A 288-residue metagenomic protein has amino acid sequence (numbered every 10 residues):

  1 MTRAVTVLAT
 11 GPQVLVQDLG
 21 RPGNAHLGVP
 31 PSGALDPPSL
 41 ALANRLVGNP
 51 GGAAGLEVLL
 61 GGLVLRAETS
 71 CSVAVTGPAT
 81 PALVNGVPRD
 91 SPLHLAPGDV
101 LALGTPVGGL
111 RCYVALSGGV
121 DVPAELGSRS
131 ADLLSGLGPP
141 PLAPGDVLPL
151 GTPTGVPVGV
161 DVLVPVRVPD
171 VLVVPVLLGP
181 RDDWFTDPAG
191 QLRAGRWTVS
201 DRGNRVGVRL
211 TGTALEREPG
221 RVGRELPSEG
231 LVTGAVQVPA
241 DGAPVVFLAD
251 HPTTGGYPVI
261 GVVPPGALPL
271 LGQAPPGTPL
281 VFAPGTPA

Functional and structural regions predicted by a protein language model:
M1-A288: Conserved "landmark" site that anchors the functional core of diverse proteins
